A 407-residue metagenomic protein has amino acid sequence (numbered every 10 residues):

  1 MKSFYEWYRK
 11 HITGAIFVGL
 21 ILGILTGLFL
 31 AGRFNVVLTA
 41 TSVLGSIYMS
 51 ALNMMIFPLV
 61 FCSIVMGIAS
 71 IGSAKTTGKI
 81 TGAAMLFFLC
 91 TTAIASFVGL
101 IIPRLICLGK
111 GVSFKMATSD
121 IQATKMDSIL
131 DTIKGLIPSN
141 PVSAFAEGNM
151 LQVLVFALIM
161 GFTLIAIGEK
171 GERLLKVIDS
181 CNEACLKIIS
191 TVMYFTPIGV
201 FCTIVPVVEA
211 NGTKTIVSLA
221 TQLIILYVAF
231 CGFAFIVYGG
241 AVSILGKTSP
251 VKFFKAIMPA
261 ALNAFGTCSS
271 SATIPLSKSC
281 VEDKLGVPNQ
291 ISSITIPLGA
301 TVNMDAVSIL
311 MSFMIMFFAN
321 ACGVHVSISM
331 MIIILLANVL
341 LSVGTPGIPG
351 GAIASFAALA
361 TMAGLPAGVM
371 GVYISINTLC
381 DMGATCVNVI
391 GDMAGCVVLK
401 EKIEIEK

Functional and structural regions predicted by a protein language model:
F4-W7, T13-F17, L22-G32, M49-L52 (+3 more regions): Signature of multi-pass transmembrane helix bundles
V36-A40, G78, T213-T221, S249-M258 (+2 more regions): Membrane-water interface of transmembrane alpha-helices in multipass transporters/channels
T39-S50, K79, G135, S143 (+7 more regions): Short amphipathic alpha-helical coupling elements at transmembrane boundaries
A51, L89-A93, F97, Y227-G232 (+5 more regions): Hydrophobic transmembrane alpha-helical segments of multi-pass transport and channel proteins
I56-V60, G199, S269-S277, I291 (+3 more regions): Transmembrane helix boundary and interhelical junction motifs in multipass membrane proteins
T76-A83, K187-Y194, K284-G299, I328-M330 (+2 more regions): Membrane-interface alpha-helices at helix entry/exit sites of multi-pass transporters
G111, S312-K407: Transmembrane alpha-helical segments and their short flanking loops that form helix-hairpins/helix-helix interfaces
P259-S342, C396-V397, I403-K407: Helix-loop-helix junctions within the multi-pass membrane cores of secondary transporters/permeases
